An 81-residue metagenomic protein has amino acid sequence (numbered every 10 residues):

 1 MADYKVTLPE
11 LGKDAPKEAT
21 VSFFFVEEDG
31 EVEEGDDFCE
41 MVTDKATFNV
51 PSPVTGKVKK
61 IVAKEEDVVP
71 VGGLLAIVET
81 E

Functional and structural regions predicted by a protein language model:
M1-E40, N49, T55, K59-K60: Acidic, low-complexity mobile loops and tails
E27, K45, K64: Residue-level signal for short amphipathic helical patches enriched in basic/charged and nearby hydrophobic residues
V32-N49, P70-E81: Short hydrophobic beta/alpha edge segments that flank linear recognition/processing sites
G56, K60-L75: PDZ-domain C-terminal substructure recognizer with occasional recognition of PDZ-binding tails
